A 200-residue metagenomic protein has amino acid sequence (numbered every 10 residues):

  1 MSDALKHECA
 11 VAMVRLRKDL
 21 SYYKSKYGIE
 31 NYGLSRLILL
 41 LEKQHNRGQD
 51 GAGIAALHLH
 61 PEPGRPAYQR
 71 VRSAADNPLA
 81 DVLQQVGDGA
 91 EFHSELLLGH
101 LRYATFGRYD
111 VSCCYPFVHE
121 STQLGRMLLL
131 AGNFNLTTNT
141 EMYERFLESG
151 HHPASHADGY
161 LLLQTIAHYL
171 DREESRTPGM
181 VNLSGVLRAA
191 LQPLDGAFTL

Functional and structural regions predicted by a protein language model:
M1-L200: Conserved short alpha-helical segments that host acidic/polar catalytic motifs at enzyme active sites
